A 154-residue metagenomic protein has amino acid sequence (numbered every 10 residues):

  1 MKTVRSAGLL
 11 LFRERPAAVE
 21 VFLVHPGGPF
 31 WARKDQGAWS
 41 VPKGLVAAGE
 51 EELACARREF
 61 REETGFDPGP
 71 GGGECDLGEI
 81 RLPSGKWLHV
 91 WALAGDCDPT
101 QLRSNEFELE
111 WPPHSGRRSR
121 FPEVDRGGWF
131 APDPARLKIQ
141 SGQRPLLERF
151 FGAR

Functional and structural regions predicted by a protein language model:
M1-V41, W91: N-terminal strand-loop-strand
R5-A7, G72-C75, F107: Short beta-strand or tight-loop elements that sit immediately N-terminal to catalytic metal-binding acidic residues
R15-A18, G28-W31, A47, S84-G85 (+1 more regions): Short, charged/polar surface micro-motifs in flexible loops or helix N-caps
S40-L77, A131: The catalytic Nudix box helix
E79-G116, G128: Active-site-adjacent beta-strand/loop module that shapes the phosphate/pyrophosphate-binding cleft
R117-D133: Alpha-helix-centered segments that form part of catalytic cores
G128, P132-R154: Charged phosphate-binding loop/patch that engages nucleotide di/tri-phosphates or the phosphate backbone of nucleic
